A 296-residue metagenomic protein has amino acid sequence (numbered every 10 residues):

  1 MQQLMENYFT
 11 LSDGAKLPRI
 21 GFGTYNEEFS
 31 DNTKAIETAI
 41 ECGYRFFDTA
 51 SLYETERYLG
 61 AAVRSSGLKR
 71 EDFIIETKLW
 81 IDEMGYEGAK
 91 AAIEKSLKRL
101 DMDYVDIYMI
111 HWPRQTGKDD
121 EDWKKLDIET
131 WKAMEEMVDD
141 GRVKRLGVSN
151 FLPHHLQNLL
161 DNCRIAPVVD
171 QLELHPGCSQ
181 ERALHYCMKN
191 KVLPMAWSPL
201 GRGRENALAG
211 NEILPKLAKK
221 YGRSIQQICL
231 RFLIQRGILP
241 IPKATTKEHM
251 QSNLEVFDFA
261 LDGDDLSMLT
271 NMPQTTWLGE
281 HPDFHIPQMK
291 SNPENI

Functional and structural regions predicted by a protein language model:
M1-F73, A133, L200-G201, I296: N-terminal binding-site loop/beta-alpha segment at the start of enzyme catalytic domains that lines or forms
S12, G60-R70, L97-D101, L160-C163 (+1 more regions): Acidic (Asp/Glu)-rich catalytic clusters
N26-D31, D48-Y58, D82-E87, T116 (+2 more regions): Acidic-and-aromatic substrate-binding clefts and catalytic sites of carbohydrate-active enzymes
E28-A39, G85-L100, H154-Q157, S179: Short, acidic/polar
F46, Y104-I107, R145, V169: Residues at the N-termini of beta-strands
R70-E83, I107-P113, L174: A short, structured active-site edge motif that brings together acidic residues
I81, R114-I296: Beta/alpha (TIM)-barrel catalytic core signal, keyed to glycine-rich beta->alpha loops juxtaposed to Asp/Glu that bind
A89-I110, E136-D140: CE4/NodB-like, metal-dependent polysaccharide N-deacetylase domain that modifies extracellular/periplasmic N-acetylated
